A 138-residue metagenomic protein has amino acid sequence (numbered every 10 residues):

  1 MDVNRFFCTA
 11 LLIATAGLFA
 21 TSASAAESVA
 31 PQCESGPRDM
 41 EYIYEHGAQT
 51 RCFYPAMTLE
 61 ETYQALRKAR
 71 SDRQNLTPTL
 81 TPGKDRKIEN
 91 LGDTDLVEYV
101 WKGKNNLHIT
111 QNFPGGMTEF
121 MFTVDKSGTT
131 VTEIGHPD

Functional and structural regions predicted by a protein language model:
M1-A10: Bacterial N-terminal signal peptides that target proteins for export
T9-L18: Bacterial N-terminal signal peptides
A20-A23: N-terminal signal peptide c-region/cleavage motif recognized by signal peptidases
A26-G92: Flexible low-complexity loop/turn motifs enriched in small/helix-breaking residues
D95-K102, F122: Short, exposed beta-strand/loop patches in secreted or surface proteins that constitute
W101-T110: Short, hydrophobic/aromatic-rich segments at coil-to-beta transitions
I109-S127: Short, exposed beta-strand-loop hairpins at the edges of beta-sheets in extracellular/periplasmic proteins
D125-D138: Short, low-complexity, Pro/Ser/Thr/Gly-rich segments in the mature regions of secreted, periplasmic
